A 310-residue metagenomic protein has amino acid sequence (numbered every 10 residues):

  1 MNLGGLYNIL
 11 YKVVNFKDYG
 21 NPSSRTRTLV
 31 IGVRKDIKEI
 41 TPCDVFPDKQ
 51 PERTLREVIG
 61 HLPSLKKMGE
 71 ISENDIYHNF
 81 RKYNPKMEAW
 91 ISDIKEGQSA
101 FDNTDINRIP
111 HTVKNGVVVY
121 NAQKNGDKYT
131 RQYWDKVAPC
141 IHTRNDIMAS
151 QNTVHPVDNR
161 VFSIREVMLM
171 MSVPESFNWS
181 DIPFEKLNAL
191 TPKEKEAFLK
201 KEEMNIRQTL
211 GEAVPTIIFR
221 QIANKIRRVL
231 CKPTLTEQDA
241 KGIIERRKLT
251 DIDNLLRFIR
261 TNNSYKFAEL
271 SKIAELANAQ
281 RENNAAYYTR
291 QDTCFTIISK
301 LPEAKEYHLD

Functional and structural regions predicted by a protein language model:
M1, V30-R34, I141, F219 (+1 more regions): Conserved proline-anchored active-site loop of SAM-dependent methyltransferases that bridges a beta-strand
M1-K128: Class I S-adenosyl-L-methionine
V14, I59, I141-H142, M170-M171 (+1 more regions): Bulky hydrophobic/aromatic "packing anchor" residues in well-ordered structure
S24-R25, W134-V137, E303: Short, well-ordered loop/turn elements at secondary-structure boundaries
R27, E212-F219, R290, C294: Short alpha-helical patches at coil-to-helix transitions and adjacent helical residues in well-structured domains
H78-I252: C-terminal target-recognition/interaction regions appended to catalytic cores
P233-L309: S-adenosyl-L-methionine
